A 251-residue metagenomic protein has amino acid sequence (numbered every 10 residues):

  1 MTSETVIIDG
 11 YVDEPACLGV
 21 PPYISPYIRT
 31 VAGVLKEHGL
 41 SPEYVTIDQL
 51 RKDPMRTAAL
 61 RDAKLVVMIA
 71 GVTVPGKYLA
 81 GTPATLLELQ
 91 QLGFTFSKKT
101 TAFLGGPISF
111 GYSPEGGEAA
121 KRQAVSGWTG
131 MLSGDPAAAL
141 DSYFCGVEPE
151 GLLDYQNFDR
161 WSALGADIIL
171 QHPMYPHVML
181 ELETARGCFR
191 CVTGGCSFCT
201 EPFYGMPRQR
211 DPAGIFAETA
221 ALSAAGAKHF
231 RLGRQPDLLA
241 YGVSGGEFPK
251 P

Functional and structural regions predicted by a protein language model:
M1-I8, A220-P251: Conserved SAM/AdoMet-binding glycine-rich loop
T2-G214: Acidic, low-complexity intrinsically disordered segments
Q90, F216-S223: A structural alpha-helix within SAM-dependent methyltransferase catalytic domains
